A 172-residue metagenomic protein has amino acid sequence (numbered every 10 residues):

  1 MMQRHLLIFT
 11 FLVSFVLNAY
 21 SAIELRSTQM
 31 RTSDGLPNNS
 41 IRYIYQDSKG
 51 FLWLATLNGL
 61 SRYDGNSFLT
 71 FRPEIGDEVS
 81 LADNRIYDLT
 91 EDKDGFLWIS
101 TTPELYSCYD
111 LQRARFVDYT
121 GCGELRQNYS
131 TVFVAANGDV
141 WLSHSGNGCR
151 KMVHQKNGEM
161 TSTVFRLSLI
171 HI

Functional and structural regions predicted by a protein language model:
M1-I172: Carboxylate-rich, polar loop motifs that coordinate divalent cations or form catalytic acidic clusters
